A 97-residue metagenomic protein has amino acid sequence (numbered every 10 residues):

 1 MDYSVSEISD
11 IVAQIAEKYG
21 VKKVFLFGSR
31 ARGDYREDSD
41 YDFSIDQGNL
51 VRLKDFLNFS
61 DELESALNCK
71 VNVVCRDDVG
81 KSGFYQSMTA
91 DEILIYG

Functional and structural regions predicted by a protein language model:
M1-F25, A31-E37, G48-G97: Catalytic core of pol beta-like nucleotidyltransferases
D42-I45: Short beta-strand->loop micro-motif that forms the acidic, two-metal-ion catalytic signature in nucleotide-processing
